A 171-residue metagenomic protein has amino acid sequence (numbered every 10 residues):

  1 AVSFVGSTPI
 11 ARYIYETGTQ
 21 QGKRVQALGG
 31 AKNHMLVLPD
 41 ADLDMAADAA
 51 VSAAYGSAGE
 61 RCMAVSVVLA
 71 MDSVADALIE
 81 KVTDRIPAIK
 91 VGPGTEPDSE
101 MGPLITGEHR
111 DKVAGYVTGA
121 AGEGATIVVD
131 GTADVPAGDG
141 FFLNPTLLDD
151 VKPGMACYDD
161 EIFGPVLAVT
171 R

Functional and structural regions predicted by a protein language model:
A1-V5: Periplasmic-binding protein-like
S7-K152: ALDH superfamily catalytic-core signature
Y158: Short, solvent-exposed loop/beta-turn-alpha elements that line the ligand-binding surface or hinge of extracytoplasmic
I162: Cofactor-binding beta-sheet edge motifs in enzyme active sites
P165: Glycine-rich nucleotide-phosphate-binding loops and adjacent flexible coil segments
A168-R171: Short, intrinsically disordered, charge-balanced linker/junction segments flanking boundaries in proteins
